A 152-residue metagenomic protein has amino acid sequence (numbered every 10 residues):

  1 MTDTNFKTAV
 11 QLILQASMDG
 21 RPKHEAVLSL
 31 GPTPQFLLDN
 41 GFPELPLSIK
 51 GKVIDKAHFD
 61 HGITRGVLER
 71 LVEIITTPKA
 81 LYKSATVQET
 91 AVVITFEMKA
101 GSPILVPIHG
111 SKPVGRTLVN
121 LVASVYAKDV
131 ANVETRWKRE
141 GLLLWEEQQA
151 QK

Functional and structural regions predicted by a protein language model:
M1-K152: Ribonuclease/tRNase effector modules and their secretory precursors
